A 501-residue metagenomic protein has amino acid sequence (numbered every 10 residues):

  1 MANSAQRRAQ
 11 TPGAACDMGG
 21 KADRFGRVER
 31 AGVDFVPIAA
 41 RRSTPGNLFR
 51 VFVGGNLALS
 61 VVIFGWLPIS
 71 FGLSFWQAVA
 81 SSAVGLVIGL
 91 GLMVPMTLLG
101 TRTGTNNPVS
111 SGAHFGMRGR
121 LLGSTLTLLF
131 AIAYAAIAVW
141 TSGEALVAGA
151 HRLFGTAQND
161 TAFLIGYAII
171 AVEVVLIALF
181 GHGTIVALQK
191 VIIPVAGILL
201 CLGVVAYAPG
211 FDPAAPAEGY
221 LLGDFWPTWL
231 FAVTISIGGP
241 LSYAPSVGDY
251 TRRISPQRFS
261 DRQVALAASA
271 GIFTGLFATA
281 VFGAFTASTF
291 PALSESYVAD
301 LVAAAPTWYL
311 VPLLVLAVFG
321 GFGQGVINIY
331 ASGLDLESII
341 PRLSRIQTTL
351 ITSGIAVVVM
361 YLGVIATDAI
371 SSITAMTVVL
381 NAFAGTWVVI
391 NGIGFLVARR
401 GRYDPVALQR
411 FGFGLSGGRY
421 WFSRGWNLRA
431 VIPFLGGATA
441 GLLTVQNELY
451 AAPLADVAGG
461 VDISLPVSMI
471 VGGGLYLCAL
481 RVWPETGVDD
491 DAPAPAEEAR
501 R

Functional and structural regions predicted by a protein language model:
A2-F75, L90, T228-V233, R252-R262 (+1 more regions): Membrane-interface "cap" regions at the ends of multi-pass membrane proteins
P45-V62, V204-F211, L221-T286, T307-V326 (+1 more regions): Hydrophobic, membrane-embedded alpha-helices of multi-pass small-molecule transporters
S70-F71, L98, H114, L122 (+7 more regions): Membrane-water interface regions at transmembrane-helix termini and the short interhelical loops of multi-pass membrane
S82-H114, T125-W140, R481-G487: Juxtamembrane transmembrane-helix boundary signature
S124, L153-F180, P194-V205, S236-V247 (+3 more regions): Transmembrane alpha-helical segments of multi-pass small-molecule transport proteins
E144, V195-G219, I237-L241, F282-T289 (+2 more regions): Hydrophobic alpha-helical segments and their helix-loop junctions in multi-pass secondary transporters
I165, I169-Y207, A268, I373-G385 (+1 more regions): Membrane-interface loop-to-helix entry segments
V195, V388-G474, P493: C-terminal membrane-solvent junction of multi-pass transporters and transport-like membrane proteins
